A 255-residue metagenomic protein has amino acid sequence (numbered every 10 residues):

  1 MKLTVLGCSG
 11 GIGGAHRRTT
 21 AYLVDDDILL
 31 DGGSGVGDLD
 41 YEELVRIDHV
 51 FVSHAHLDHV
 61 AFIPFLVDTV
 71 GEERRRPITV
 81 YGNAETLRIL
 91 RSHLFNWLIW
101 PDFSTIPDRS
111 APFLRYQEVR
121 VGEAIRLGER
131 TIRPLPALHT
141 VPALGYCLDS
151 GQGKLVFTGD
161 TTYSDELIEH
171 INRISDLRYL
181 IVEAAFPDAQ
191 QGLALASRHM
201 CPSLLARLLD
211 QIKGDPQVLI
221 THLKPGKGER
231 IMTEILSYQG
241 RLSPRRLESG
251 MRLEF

Functional and structural regions predicted by a protein language model:
M1-E43, L144-T162: Conserved beta-strand hairpin/beta-sheet module of binuclear metal-dependent hydrolase folds, prominently
C8-S9, D27, G32-S34, A55 (+5 more regions): Active-site metal-binding loops of divalent metal-dependent hydrolases
I28, H49, R130, G153-L155 (+2 more regions): Structural motif
V36-G82, L177-R178: Active-site metal-binding motif and surrounding structural segment of the metallo-beta-lactamase
L39-L44, F65, I125-G128, I168-R173 (+1 more regions): Short amphipathic alpha-helix with an adjacent loop that forms part of the alpha/beta core around
I78-E85, L219-T221: Short internal beta-strands
E85-A143, G151, R241-E254: Metallo-beta-lactamase
S164-E254: Cap/insert and terminal regions of metallo-dependent hydrolase folds
